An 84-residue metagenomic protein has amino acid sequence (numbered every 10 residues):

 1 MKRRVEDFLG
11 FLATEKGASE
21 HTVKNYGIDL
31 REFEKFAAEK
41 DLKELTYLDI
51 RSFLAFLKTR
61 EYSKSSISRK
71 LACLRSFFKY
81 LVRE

Functional and structural regions predicted by a protein language model:
M1-K2: A detector for short, charged/polar N-terminal pre-domain segments
V5-H21, G27-E84: N-terminal core-binding DNA-recognition domain of tyrosine recombinases/integrases
